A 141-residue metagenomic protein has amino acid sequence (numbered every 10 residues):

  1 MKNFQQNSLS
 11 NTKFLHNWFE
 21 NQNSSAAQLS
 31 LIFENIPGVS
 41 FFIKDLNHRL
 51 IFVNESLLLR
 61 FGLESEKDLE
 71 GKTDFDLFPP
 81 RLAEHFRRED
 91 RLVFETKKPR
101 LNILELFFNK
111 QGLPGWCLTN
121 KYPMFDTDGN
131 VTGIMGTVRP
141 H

Functional and structural regions predicted by a protein language model:
M1-L9, K13, E20, E95-P99 (+3 more regions): Per-ARNT-Sim (PAS) sensory domains and their PAS-associated C-terminal
M1-V39, T132-H141: PAS-family sensory modules
S40-F41, K121: Short hydrophobic/aromatic beta-strand element in the GNAT-like acyltransferase core that lines or flanks the acyl-donor
F41, R49-I51: Conserved hydrophobic beta-strand signature of PAS-family and PAS-like sensory domains
V53-L57: N-terminal capping loop/helix in small sensory signaling domains highlighted by a polar->aromatic N-x2-3-F motif
L58-L59, F75: Sensory helix hotspots in PAS and closely related PAS-like folds
E70-R81: PAS-family sensory/regulatory domains
R81-L101: Soluble sensory domains of the PAS superfamily and closely related sensory modules
